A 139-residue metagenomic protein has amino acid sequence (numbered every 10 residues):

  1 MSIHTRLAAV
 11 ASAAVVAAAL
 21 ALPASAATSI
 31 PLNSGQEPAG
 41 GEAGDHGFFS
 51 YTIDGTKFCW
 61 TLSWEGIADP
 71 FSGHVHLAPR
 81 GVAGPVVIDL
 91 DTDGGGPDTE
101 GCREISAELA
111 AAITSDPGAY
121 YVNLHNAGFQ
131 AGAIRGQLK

Functional and structural regions predicted by a protein language model:
S2-A9, A14-G73, L77-K139: Metal-centered catalytic cores of metalloenzymes
